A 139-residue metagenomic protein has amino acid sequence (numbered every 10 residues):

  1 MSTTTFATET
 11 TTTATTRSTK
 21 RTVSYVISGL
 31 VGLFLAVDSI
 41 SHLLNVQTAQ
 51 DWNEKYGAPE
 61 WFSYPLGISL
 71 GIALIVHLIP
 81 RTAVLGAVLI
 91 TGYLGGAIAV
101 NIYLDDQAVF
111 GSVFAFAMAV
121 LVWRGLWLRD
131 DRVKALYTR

Functional and structural regions predicted by a protein language model:
S2-V37, I79-R139: Extended, low-polarity transmembrane helix blocks
G32, V46, L66-I68, F116: Short hydrophobic/aromatic segments of transmembrane alpha-helices and their interfaces
V37, A58-V76, T91-G92: Core segments of alpha-helical transmembrane spans in multipass integral membrane proteins
L43-K55, L70-R81: Short juxtamembrane and helix-loop transition motifs at transmembrane-helix boundaries in membrane proteins
L44, A58, A97-V100: Charged, amphipathic alpha-helical interaction segments
W52-L66, G111-F116: Structural signature of hydrophobic alpha-helical transmembrane segments
